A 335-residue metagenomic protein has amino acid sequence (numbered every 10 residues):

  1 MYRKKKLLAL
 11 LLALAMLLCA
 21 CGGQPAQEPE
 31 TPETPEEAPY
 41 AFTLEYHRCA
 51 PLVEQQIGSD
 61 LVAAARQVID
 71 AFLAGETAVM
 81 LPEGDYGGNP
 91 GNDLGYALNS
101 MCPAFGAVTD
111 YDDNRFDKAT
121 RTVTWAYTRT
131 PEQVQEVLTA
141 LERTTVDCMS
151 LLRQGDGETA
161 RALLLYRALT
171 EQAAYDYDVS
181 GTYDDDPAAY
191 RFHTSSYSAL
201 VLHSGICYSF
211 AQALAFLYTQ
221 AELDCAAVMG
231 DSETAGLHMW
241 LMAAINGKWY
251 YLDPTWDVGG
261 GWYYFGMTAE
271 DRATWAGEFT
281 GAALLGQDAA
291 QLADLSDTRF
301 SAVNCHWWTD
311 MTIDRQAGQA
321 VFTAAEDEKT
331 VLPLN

Functional and structural regions predicted by a protein language model:
M1-L11: Bacterial N-terminal signal peptides that target proteins for export
L17-A20: C-terminal motif of bacterial Sec signal peptides marking the signal peptidase cleavage site
G22-G157, L163, A276-N335: N-terminal accessory/pre-domain segments preceding catalytic cores
Q56, Q67-V68, L202-G205, M229-S232: Alpha-helix capping and helix-loop boundary segments enriched in small/acidic/polar residues
Q133-A199: Secondary-structure boundary elements
S196-F210: A short, highly charged nucleic-acid-interacting micro-segment common to nuclease and nuclease-linked defense proteins
S209-A276: Hydrophobic/aromatic-rich core segments of domains that either
